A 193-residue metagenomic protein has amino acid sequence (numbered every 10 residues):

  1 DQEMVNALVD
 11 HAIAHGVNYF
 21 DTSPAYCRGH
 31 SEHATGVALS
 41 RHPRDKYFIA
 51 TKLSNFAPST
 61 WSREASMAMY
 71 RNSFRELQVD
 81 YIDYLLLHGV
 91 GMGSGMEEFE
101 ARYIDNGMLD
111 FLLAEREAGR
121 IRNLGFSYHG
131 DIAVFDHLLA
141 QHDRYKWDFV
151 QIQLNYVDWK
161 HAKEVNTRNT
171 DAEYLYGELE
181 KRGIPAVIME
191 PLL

Functional and structural regions predicted by a protein language model:
D1-A12, W61-Q78, G130-Q141: Short, acidic/polar
D1-Y47, D80, F111, E117: N-terminal binding-site loop/beta-alpha segment at the start of enzyme catalytic domains that lines or forms
V9, E32, G36, M67-F74 (+3 more regions): Generic structural signal for well-ordered alpha-helices, preferentially at hydrophobic/aromatic core positions
A12, F20, T35, I49 (+5 more regions): Conserved, mostly hydrophobic/aromatic
V17, V79-I82, I121, W147: A structural motif
D45-A57, L87, I152-Y156: A short, structured active-site edge motif that brings together acidic residues
F74-F99: Active-site groove signature of glycoside hydrolases
V90-L193: Beta/alpha (TIM)-barrel catalytic core signal, keyed to glycine-rich beta->alpha loops juxtaposed to Asp/Glu that bind
